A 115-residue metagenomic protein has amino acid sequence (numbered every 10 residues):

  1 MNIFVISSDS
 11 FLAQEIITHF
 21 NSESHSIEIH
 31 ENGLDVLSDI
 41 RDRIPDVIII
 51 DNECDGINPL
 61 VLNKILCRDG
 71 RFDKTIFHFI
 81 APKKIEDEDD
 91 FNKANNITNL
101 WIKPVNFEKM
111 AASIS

Functional and structural regions predicted by a protein language model:
S7: Conserved acidic carboxylate
S10-I29, D35: Two-component/phosphorelay signaling modules centered on CheY-like receiver
E31-V47: Acidic, metal-coordinating helix/loop segments flanking the phosphotransfer/catalytic sites of two-component signaling
R41-R43, C67-K74: Conserved phosphotransfer cores of two-component systems
I48, L100-W101: Two-component signal transduction core modules
I49-G70: Conserved phosphotransfer microenvironments
V61, A81-L100: Alpha4 helix (beta4-alpha4-beta5 surface) of REC/receiver domains from two-component response regulators
V105-I114: C-terminal output helix
